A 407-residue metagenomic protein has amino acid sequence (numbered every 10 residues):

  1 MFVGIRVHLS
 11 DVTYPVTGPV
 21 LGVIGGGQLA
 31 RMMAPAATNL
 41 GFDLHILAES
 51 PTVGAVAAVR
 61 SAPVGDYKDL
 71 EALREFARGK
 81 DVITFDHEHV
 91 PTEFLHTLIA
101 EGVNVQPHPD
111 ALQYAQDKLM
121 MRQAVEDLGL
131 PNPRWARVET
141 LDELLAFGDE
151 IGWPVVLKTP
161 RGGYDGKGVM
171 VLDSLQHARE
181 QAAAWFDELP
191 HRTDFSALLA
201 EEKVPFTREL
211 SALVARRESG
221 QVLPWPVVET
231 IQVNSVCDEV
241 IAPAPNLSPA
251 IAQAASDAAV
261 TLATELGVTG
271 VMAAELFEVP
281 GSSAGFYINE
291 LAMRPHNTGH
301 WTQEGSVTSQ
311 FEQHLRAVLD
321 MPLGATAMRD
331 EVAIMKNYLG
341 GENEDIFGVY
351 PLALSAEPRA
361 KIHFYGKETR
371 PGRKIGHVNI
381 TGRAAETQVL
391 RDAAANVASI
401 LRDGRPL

Functional and structural regions predicted by a protein language model:
M1-Q123, D127, D142: ATP-binding N-terminal substructure of ATP-dependent carboxylate-amine bond-forming enzymes
P19, P133, K167, R208-L210 (+6 more regions): Change "...and in nucleic-acid phosphodiester-cleaving endonucleases..." to "...and in nucleic-acid processing enzymes
F42, R316-L407: Peripheral (often C-terminal) accessory segments that flank ATP-dependent C-N-forming ligase machineries
P109-V169, L175: A conserved helix-loop-beta module that forms one wall/lid of the active-site cleft in ATP-utilizing catalytic domains
R134, P154-L157, S196-E201, M272-A273 (+2 more regions): A short linear hydrophobic-aromatic micro-motif
L172-S282: Internal nucleotide-binding/catalytic subdomain
Q253-A274, A292-E342: Active-site "cap" helix and flanking loop/linker of ATP-utilizing ligase/carboxylase catalytic domains
